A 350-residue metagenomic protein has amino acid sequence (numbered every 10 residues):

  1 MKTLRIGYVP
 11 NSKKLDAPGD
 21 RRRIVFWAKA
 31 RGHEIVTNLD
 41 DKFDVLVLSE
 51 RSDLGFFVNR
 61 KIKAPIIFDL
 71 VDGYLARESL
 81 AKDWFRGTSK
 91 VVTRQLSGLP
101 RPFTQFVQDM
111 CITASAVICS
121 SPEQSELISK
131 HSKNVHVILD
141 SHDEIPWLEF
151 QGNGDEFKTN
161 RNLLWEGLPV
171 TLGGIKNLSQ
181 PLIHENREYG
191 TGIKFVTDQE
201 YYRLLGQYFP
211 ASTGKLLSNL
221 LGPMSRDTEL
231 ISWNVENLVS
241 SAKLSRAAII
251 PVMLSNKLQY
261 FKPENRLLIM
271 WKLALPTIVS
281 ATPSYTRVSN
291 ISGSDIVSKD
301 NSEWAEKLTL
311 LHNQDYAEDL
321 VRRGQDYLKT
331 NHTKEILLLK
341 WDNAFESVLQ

Functional and structural regions predicted by a protein language model:
M1-D53: N-terminal pre-catalytic "stem/leader" segment of glycosyltransferase-like enzymes
G7-W27, D140-K243: Conserved catalytic-core segment of nucleotide-activated headgroup transferases in glycan assembly
R22, G152, S302, H312-E346: A charged, aromatic-enriched C-terminal amphipathic alpha-helix characteristic of glycosyltransferases across folds
K42-V45, L54-I67, S79-F85, Q108-A116 (+2 more regions): Glycosyltransferases and closely related glycan-assembly transferases that use nucleotide-activated donors
Y74-A76, W84-V117: Membrane-proximal helix-turn-helix segments that form the acceptor-binding/catalytic region of lipid-linked
I112-E149: Donor nucleotide-sugar binding/catalytic pocket of nucleotide-sugar-dependent glycosyltransferases
V170-G173, S232-L273, I278-S289: Nucleotide-sugar-dependent
T286-T309: Change "using UDP/GDP/dTDP sugars" to "using nucleotide sugars
